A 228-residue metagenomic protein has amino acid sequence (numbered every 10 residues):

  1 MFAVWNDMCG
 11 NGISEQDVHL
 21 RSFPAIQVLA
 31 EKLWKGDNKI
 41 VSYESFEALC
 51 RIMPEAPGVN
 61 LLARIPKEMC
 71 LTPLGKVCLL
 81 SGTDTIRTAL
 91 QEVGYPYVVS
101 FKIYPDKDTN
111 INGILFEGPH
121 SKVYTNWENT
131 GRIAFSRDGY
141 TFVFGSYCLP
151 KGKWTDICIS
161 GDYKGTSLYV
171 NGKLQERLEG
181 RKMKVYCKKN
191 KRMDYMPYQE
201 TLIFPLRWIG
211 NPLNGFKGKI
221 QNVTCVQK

Functional and structural regions predicted by a protein language model:
M1-G94, V99-D106, Y124, Y140 (+1 more regions): Substrate-binding groove of N-acetylhexosamine-processing glycoside hydrolases
I65-K228: Extracellular glycan-associated modules
